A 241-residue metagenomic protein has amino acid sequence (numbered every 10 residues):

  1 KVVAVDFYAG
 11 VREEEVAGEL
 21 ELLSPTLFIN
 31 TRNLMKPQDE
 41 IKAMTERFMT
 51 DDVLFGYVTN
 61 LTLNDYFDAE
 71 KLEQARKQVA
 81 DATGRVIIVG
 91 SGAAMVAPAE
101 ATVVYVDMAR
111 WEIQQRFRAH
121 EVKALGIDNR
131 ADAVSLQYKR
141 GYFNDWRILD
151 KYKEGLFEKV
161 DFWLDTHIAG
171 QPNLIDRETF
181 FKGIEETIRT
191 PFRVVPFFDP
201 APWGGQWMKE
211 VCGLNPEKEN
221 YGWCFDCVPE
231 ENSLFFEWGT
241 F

Functional and structural regions predicted by a protein language model:
K1, E14-S24, A119-V122, Y142-F241: NTP-dependent small-molecule kinase module
K1-D39: N-terminal active-site beta-alpha-beta segment that forms phosphate/nucleotide-binding and substrate-recognition loops
V5-G10, V89-G92, H167-I168: Structural motif
L20-I29, Q74-V79, S91-A93, D132-L136 (+4 more regions): Catalytic cores of nucleic-acid editing and processing enzymes, centered on the cytidine/adenosine deaminase
L23-S24, E73-G126: ATP-dependent NMP and nucleoside kinases share a basic, alpha-helical "lid"
P25-R85: ATP-dependent small-molecule kinase phosphotransfer cores that center on conserved nucleotide phosphate-binding segments
N30-N33, E70-K71, S91-A93, D226-F241: A broadly structural signal marking compact, well-ordered functional cores that mediate small-ligand/cofactor/substrate
A109, I113-A119, G126-L149: Extended, regular secondary-structure scaffolds
